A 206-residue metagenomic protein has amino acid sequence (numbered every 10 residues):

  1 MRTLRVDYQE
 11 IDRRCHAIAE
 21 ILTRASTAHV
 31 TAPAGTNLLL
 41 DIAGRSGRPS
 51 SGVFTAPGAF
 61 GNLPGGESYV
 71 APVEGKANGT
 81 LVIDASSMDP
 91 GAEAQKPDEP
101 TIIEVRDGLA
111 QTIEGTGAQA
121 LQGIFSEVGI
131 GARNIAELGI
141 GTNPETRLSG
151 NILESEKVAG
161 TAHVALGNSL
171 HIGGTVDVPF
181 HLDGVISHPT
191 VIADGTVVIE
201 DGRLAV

Functional and structural regions predicted by a protein language model:
M1-D98, I102, R106, Q119 (+2 more regions): Active-site bordering "gate/hinge" segments that shape substrate access to catalytic or cofactor-binding pockets
T23, P33, E74-K76, G131-R133 (+2 more regions): A generic structural signal for short, non-catalytic loop/turn and secondary-structure boundary residues
T27-H29, N78-L81, I102, Q111 (+3 more regions): Structural motif
A32-G35, Y69-V73, Q122-I124, N143-E154 (+2 more regions): Noncatalytic linker/hinge segments flanking ATPase motor cores
S51-F54, G61-L63, I103-D107, F125-E127 (+3 more regions): Short, surface-exposed linear patches
P57-F60, E67-V70, L109-A110, G131-A132 (+3 more regions): Short, surface-exposed, polar/charged, turn-prone segments marking secondary-structure boundaries
K96-P97, T112-G174: Dual-mode signal for accessory low-complexity, basic/Gly-rich regions
A162-V206: Intrinsically disordered terminal and processing segments
